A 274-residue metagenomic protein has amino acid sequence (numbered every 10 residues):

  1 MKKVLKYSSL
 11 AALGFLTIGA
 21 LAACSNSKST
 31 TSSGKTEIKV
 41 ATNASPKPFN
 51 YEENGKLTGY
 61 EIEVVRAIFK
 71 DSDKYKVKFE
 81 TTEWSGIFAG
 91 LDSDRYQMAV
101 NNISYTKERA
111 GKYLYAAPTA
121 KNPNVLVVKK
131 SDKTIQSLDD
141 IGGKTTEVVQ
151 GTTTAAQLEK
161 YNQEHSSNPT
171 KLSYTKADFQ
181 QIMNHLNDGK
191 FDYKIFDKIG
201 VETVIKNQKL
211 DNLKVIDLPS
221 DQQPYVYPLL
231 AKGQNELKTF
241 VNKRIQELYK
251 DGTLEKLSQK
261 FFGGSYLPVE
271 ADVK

Functional and structural regions predicted by a protein language model:
G19-A23: C-terminal motif of bacterial Sec signal peptides marking the signal peptidase cleavage site
T31-N102, D251: Extracytoplasmic small-molecule ligand-binding "clamshell" domains of the periplasmic binding protein/Venus flytrap
N43-A44, K121-V128, K206-K243, F262-K274: Periplasmic-binding protein-like
I62-S72, D139, K144, Q150-T152 (+1 more regions): Extended ligand-binding regions for polar small-molecule ligands
V65-K74, T154-K176, I205-L210: Ligand-binding cleft/hinge of the Venus flytrap
R66, K78-D140: Acidic, polar ligand-binding/catalytic clefts
K70-D71, E80, S85-M98, K112 (+3 more regions): Short helices/loops that flank or line small-molecule/ion binding pockets
N101-G111, E159-K160, N187-D188, D192-Q222: A ligand-binding cleft/hinge motif common to bilobed small-molecule-binding domains
